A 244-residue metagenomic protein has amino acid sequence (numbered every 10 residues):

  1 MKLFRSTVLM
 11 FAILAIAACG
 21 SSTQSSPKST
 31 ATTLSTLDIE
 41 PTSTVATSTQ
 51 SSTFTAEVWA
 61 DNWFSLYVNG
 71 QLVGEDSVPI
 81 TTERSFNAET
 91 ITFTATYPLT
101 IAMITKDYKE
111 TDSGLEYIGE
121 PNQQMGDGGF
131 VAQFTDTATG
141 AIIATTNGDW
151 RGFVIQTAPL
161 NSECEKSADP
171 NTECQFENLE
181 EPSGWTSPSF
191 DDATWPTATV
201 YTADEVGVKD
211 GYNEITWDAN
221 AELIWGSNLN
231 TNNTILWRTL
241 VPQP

Functional and structural regions predicted by a protein language model:
M1-V8: Bacterial N-terminal signal peptides that target proteins for export
L9-I13: Hydrophobic helical h-region of N-terminal Sec-dependent signal peptides in bacterial secretory/periplasmic proteins
A15-A18: C-terminal motif of bacterial Sec signal peptides marking the signal peptidase cleavage site
G20-S22: Bacterial signal peptide processing site
S25-G74, F86-P244: Beta-strand-rich recognition domains
G74-I80: Short, solvent-exposed beta-strand-to-loop segments that form ligand-recognition rims of beta-rich domains
T82-R84: Short beta-strand and strand-turn-strand segments in soluble, beta-rich domains
